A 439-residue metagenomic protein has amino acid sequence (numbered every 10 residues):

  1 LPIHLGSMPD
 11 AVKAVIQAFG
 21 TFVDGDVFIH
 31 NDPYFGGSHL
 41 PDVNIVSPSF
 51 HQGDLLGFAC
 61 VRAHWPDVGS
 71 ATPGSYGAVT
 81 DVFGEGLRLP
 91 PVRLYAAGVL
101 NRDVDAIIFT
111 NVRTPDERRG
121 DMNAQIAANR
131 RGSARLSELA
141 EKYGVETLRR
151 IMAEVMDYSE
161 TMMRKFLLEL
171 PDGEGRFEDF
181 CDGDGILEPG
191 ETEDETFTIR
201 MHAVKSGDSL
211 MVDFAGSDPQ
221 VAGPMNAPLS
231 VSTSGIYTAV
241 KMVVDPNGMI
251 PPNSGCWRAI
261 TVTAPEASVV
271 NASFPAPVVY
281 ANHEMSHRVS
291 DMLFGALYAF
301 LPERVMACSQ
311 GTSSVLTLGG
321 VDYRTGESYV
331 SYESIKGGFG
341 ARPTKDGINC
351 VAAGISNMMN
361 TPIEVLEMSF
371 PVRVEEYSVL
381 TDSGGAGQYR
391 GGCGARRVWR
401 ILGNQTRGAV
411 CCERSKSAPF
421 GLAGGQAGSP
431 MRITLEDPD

Functional and structural regions predicted by a protein language model:
L1-D24, I29-H51, L55-D439: Glycine/proline-enriched, intrinsically flexible loops and inter-domain linkers
